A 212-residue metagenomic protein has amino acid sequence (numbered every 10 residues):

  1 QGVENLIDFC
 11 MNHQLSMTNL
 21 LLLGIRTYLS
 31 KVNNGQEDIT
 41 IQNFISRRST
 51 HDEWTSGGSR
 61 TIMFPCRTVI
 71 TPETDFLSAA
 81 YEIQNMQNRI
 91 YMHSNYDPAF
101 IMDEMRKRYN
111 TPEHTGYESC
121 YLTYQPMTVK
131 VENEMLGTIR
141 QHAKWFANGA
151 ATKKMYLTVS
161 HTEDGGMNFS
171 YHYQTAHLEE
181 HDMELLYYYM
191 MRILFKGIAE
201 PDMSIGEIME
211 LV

Functional and structural regions predicted by a protein language model:
Q1-E4: DNA breakage-rejoining catalytic core of tyrosine-based enzymes
I7: Active-site loop/short helix in cyclic nucleotide turnover domains
C10-T18, L22, V32-H142, T175-A176 (+1 more regions): His-Asp-centered acyl/peptidyl-transfer active-site segments
T18, E37-F44, F76-S78, A147-L211: Extended, hydrophobic beta-loop-alpha segments that form or line the acyl/peptidyl-thioester binding and transfer paths
L22, R26, Q84, N88 (+2 more regions): Generic solvent-exposed, charged/amphipathic alpha-helical segments that serve as macromolecular interface scaffolds
G24-I25, M105, Y187, V212: A general structural motif at alpha-helix termini
T27-V32, R67, I193-K196: Active-site catalytic microenvironments for nucleophilic, acid-base chemistry
